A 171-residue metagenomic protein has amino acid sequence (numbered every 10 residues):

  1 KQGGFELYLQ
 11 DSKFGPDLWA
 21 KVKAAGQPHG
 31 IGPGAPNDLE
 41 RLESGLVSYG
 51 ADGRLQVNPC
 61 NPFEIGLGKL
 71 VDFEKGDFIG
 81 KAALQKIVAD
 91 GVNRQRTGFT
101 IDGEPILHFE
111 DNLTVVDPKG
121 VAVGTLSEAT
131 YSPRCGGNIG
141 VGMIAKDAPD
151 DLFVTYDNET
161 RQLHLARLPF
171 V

Functional and structural regions predicted by a protein language model:
Q2-V171: Conserved, structured C-terminal
